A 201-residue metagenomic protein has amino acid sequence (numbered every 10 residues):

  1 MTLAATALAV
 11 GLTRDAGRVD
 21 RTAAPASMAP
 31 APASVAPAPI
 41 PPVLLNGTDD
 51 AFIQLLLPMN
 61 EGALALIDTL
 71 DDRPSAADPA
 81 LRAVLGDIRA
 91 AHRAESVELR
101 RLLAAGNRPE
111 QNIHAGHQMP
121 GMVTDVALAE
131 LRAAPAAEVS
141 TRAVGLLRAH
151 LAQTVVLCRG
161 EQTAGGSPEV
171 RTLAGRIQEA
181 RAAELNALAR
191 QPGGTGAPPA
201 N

Functional and structural regions predicted by a protein language model:
M1-T2: N-terminal export and membrane-targeting signals
A5-N201: All-alpha RGS (Regulator of G-protein Signaling) helical domain and cognate RGS-like helical scaffolds
